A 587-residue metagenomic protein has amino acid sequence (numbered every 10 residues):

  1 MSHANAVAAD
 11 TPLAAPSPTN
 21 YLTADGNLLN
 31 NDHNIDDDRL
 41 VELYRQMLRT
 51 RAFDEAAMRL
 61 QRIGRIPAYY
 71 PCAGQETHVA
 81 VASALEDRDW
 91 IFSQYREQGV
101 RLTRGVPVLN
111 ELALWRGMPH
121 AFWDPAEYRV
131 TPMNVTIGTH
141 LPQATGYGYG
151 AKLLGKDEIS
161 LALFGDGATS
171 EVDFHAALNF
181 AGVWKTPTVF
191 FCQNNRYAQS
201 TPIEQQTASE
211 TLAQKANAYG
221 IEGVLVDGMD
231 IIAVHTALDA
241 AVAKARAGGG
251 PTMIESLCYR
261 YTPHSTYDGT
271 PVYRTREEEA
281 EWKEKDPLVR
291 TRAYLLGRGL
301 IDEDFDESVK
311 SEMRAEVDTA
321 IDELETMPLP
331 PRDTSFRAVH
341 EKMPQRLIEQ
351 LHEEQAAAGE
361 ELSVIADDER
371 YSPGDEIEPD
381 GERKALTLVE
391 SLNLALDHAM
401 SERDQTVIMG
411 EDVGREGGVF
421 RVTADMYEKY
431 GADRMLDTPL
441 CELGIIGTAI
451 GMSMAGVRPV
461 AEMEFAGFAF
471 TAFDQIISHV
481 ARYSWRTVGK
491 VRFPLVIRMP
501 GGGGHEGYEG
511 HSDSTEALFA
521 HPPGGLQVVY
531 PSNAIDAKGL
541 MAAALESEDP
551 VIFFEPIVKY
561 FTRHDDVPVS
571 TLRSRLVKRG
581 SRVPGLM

Functional and structural regions predicted by a protein language model:
M1-H78, A84-L85, T262, D268-Y430: Conserved acidic/glycine
P16, P107-W123, E277-W282, V480-L518 (+1 more regions): Flexible glycine-/small-residue-enriched beta->alpha junction loops that bind anionic phosphate/pyrophosphate groups
P16-S17, G64-I66, E86-W90, M118-P119 (+15 more regions): Short coil/turn connectors at secondary-structure junctions
A52-E55, R59-T186, P202-A208, A213 (+3 more regions): Cofactor-binding active-site loop characterized by glycine-rich and histidine/acidic residues
P71, I91-Q94, W123-D124, T145 (+9 more regions): General beta-strand structural signal in soluble alpha/beta enzymes
E76-V79, R129-N194, V226-K244, G414-V491 (+1 more regions): Thiamine diphosphate
G138-T326, H521-M587: Glycine-rich ThDP/TPP pyrophosphate-binding loop and its adjacent helix/strand module within ThDP-dependent enzymes
A366-I377, G381, L388-V389, F493-S514 (+1 more regions): Cofactor-binding beta-sheet edge motifs in enzyme active sites
